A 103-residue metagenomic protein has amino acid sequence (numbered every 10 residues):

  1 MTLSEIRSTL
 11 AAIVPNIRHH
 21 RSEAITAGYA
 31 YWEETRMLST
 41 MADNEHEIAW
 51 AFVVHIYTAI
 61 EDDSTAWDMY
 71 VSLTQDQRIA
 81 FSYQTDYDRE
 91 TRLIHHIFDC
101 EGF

Functional and structural regions predicted by a protein language model:
M1-N44, A59-E61, E90: Small/polar-rich, solvent-exposed N-terminal microdomains that initiate assembly or binding
S8, A12, D68-Q75: Charged/polar, solvent-exposed surface patches and flexible loops
A27-Y29, H55, D68, F81 (+1 more regions): Intrinsically disordered, low-complexity segments enriched in small/polar residues
H46-I60, L93-F103: Oligomerization/assembly interface segments of phage tail-like spikes and tubes
E61-D68: Short, conserved charged micro-motifs
Y70-F103: Acidic-leaning, charged glycine-interspersed low-complexity segments
